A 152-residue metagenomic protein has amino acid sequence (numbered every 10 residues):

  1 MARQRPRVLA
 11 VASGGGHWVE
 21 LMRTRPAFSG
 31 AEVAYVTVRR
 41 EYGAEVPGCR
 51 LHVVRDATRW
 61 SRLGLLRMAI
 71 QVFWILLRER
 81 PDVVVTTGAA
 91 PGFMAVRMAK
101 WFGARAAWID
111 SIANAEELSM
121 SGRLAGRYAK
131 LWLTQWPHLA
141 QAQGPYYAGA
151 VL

Functional and structural regions predicted by a protein language model:
M1-V38, Y42: N-terminal subdomain of nucleotide-sugar transferases
R7, E32-Y35, R50, R105 (+1 more regions): Residues at the starts of beta-strands that form the adenosine-phosphate
A12, G30-Q71, H138, A148-V151: Conserved nucleotide-sugar phosphate-binding/catalytic loop shared by glycosyltransferases and other
G14, A89, D110-A113: Histidine-centered beta-alpha loop that forms part of the nucleotide-sugar donor binding/catalytic region in diverse
V19-M22, E45, M94-R97, L118-S119 (+1 more regions): Short glycine-/acidic-enriched loop or helix-start segments at secondary-structure transitions that form or flank
F73-V83, P91-A107, R123-R127: Glycosyltransferases and closely related glycan-assembly transferases that use nucleotide-activated donors
A104-L152: Active-site-proximal region of nucleotide-activated glycan assembly enzymes, centered on histidine/acidic-rich loops
